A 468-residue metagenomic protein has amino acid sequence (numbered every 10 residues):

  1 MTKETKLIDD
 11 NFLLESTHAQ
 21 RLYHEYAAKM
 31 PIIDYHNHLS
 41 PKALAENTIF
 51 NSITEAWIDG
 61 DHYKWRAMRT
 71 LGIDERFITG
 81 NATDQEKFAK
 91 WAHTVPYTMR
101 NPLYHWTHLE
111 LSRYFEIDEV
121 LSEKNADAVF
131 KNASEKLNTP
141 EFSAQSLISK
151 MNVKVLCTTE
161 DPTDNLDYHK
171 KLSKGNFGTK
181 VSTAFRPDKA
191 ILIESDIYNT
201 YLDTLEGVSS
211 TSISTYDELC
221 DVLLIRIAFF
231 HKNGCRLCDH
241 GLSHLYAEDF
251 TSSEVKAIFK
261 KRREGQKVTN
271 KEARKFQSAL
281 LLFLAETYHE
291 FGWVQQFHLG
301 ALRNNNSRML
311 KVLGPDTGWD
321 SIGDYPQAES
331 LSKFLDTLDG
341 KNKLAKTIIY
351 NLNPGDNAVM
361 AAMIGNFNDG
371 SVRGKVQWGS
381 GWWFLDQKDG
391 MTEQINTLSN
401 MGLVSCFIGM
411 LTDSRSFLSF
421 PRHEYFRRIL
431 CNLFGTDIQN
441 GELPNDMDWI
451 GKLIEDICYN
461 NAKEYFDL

Functional and structural regions predicted by a protein language model:
T2-F291, K343-A345, I349-A361, G365-L468: Metal-cofactor-binding active-site regions of metalloenzymes
Q295-F297: C-terminal amphipathic alpha-helical interaction region
N306: Hard-cation-handling environments
L310-I322: Active-site loop ensemble at the mouth of alpha/beta enzyme cores that anchors a bound cofactor
Q327-L331: Divalent-cation-assisted or electrostatically stabilized phosphate/pyrophosphate-binding catalytic cores
T337: Secreted, luminal/periplasmic, and some membrane-associated catalytic domains that remodel anionic oxygen-ester
